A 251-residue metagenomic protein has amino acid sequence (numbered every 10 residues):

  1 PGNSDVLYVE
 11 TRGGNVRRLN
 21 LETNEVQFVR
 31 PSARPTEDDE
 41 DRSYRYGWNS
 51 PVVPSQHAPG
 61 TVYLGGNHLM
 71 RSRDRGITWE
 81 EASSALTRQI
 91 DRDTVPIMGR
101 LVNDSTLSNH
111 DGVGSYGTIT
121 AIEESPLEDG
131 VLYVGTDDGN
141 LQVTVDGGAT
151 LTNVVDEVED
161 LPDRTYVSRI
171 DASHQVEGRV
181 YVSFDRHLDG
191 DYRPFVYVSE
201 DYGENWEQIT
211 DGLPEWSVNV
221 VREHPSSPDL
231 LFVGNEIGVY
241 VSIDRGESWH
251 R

Functional and structural regions predicted by a protein language model:
P1-R251: Beta-propeller blade termini and top-face loops
